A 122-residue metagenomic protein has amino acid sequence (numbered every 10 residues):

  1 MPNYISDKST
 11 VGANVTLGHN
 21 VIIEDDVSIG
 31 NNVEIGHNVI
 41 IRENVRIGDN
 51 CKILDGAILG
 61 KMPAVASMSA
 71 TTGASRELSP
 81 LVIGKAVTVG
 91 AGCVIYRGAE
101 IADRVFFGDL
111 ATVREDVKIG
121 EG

Functional and structural regions predicted by a protein language model:
S6-D7, G12-A13, G18-H19, E24-D25 (+14 more regions): Left-handed beta-helix
A64-L78: Intrinsically disordered, low-complexity Ser/Thr- and acidic-rich flexible linkers and loops, especially at boundaries
